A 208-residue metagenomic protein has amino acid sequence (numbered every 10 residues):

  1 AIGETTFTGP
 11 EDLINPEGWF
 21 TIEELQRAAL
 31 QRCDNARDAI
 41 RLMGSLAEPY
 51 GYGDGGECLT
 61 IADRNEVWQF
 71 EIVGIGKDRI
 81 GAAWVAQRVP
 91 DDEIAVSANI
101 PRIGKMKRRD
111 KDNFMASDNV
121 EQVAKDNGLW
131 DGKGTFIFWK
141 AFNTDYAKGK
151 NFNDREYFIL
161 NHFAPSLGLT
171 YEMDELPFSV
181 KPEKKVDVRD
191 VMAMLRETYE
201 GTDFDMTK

Functional and structural regions predicted by a protein language model:
A1-E4, W68-Q69, A95-V96: Short hydrophobic-aromatic micro-motifs
T6-T8, G74: A mature extracytoplasmic/lumenal domain signature
T8-G51, I100-A124: Compact, glycine/acidic-enriched structural inserts
F20-E24, D54-G56, R79-G81: Short, solvent-exposed loop/turn segments at the edges of secondary structure
I40, R64-V67, R79-A82, V96-K208: C-terminus-biased signal that marks the final domain/tail of proteins
L42, L46-W68: Gly/Pro-rich turn-and-neighbor structural signature
G56, D92-S97: Acidic/polar low-complexity flexible segments
A62-N65, I72-G76, Q87-D92: Short acidic-glycine loop/turn motifs at beta-strand connectors
